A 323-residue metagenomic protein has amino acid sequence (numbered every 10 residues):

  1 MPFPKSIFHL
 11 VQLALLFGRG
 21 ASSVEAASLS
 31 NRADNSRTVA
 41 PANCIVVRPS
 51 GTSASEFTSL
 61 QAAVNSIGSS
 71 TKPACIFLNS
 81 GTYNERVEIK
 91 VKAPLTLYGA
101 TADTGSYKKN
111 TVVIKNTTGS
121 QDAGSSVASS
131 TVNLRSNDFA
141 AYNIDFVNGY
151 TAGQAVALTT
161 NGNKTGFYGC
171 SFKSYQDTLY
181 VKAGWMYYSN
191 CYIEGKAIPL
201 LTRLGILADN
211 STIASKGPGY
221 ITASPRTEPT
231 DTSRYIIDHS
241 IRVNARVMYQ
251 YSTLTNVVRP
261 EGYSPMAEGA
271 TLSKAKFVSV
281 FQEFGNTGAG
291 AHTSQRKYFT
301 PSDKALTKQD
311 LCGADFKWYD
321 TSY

Functional and structural regions predicted by a protein language model:
M1-S30: Fungal secretory targeting signals
A27-Y323: Sequence-level preference for short, compositionally simple segments enriched in small aliphatic or small polar residues
